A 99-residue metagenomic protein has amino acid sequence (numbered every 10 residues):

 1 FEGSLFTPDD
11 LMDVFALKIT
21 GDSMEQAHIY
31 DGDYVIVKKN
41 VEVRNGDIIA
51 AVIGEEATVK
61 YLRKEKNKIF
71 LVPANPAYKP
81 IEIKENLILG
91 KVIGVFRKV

Functional and structural regions predicted by a protein language model:
F1-A50: A short, contiguous structural element within a folded domain that forms the immediate neighborhood of a functional site
M12-F15, D33, E55, N67-I69 (+1 more regions): A generic structural signal for short beta-strands and their flanking turns/coil linkers
G21, N45-V59, R63-I69: Short, compositionally biased
H28-D31, L62-R63, I83: Short glycine/proline-enriched turns and hinge-like loops at secondary-structure junctions
Y34, V59-Y61, P80: Well-ordered beta-strand positions in beta-sheet-rich domains
K64-V99: Glycine- and charge-enriched low-complexity intrinsically disordered segments
